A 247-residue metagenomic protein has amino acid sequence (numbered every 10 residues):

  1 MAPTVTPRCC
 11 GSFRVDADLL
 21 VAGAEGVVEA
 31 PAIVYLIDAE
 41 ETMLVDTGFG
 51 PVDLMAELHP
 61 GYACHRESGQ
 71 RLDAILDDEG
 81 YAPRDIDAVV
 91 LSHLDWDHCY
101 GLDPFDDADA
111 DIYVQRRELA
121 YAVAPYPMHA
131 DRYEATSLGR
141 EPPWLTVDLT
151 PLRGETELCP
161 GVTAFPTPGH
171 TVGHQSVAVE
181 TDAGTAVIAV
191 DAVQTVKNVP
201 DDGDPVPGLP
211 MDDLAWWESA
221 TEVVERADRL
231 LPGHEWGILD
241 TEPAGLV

Functional and structural regions predicted by a protein language model:
M1-A63, S219-R226, E242-V247: Zn-dependent metallo-beta-lactamase
M1-V5, D38-M43, T156-T163, T181-T185: Beta-strand-turn-beta hairpins that frame and shape the catalytic cleft of phosphate-ester-processing enzymes
V21-A24, E57-C64, M128-A130, D202-L209: Short glycine-enriched, charge-decorated loop/helix-capping segments at active-site entrances that position
M43-V45, V90, I112, A186-I188 (+1 more regions): Residue-level marker for buried hydrophobic side chains located in beta-strands that build the well-ordered beta-sheet
P51-D53, H129-D131, L138-E141, E155-T156 (+2 more regions): Metallo-beta-lactamase
C64-Y81, D85-D87, D111, R116-P166 (+1 more regions): Metallo-beta-lactamase
I86-D97: Metallo-beta-lactamase
P104-D109: Short, conserved loop/helix-junction motifs that constitute active-site signature segments in enzyme catalytic cores
